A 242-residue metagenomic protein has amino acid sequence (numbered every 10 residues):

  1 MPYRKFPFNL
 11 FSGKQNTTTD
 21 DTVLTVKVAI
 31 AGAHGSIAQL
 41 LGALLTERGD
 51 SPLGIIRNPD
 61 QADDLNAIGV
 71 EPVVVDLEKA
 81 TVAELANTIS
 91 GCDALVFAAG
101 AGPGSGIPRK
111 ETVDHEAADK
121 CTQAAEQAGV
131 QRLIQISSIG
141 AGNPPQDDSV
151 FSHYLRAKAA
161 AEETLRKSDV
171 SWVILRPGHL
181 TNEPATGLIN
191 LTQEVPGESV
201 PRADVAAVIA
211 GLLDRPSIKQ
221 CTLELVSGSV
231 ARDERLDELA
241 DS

Functional and structural regions predicted by a protein language model:
M1-T25, L236-S242: Non-catalytic terminal and boundary segments that flank Rossmann-like NAD(P)-dependent oxidoreductase
K27, D93-A94, R132: Structural motif
V28-D50: N-terminal Rossmann NAD(P)H-binding glycine-rich loop of SDR-like oxidoreductase domains
A29, L53, V73, V173: Conserved beta-strand positions in the Rossmann-like core of class I SAM-dependent methyltransferases
I37, L95, L175, V205-I209 (+1 more regions): Non-catalytic, hydrophobic alpha-helical segments
G54-K120, A124-Q127: NAD(P)H-binding glycine-rich loop region in Rossmannoid oxidoreductase-like domains and their noncatalytic homologs
A101-T192: Glycine-/Pro-rich loop/turn segments that contact NAD(P) or position catalytic residues in Rossmann-like domains
N182-S242: Active-site-lining helix/loop region of Rossmann-like oxidoreductase modules
